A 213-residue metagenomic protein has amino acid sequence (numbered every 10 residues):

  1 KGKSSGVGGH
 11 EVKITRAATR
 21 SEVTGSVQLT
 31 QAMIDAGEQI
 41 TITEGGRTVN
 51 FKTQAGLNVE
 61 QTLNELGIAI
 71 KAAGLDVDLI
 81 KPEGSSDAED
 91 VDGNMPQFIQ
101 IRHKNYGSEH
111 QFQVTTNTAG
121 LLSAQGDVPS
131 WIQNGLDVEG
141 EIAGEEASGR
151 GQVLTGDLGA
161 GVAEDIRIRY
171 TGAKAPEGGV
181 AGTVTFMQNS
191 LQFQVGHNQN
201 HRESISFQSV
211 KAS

Functional and structural regions predicted by a protein language model:
K1-S213: Bacterial flagellar/type III secretion structural subunits and associated motility module proteins, recognized via
